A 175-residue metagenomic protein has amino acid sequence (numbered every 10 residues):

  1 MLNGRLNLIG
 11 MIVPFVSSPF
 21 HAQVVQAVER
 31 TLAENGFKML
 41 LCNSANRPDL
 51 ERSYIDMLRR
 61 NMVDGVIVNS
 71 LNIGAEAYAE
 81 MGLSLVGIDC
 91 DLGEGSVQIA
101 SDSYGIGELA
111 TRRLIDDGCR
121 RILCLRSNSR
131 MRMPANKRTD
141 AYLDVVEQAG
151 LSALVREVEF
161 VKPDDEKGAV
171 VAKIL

Functional and structural regions predicted by a protein language model:
M1, A75-Y78, D89: Short secondary-structure boundary/capping segments
M1-Q26, E34-F37, A45, M57-R60: N-terminal helix-turn-helix/winged-helix DNA-binding helices and compositionally similar short basic alpha-helical
N7, D64, C119-I122: Short acidic/polar active-site loop segments enriched in Thr and Asp
V13, S70, R126: Residues that line or immediately flank small-molecule/substrate-binding pockets and catalytic motifs
V16-S17, N46-R47, I73, R130-M131: Glycine-/small-residue-rich active-site loops that bind phosphorylated ligands and cofactors
P19, A75-A77, G95, R132-M133: Glycine/Thr-rich phosphate-binding loops of Rossmann-like dinucleotide-binding domains
R30-A79: Central regulatory/effector-binding core of bacterial HTH transcription factors
R30-N35, S53, R59, L83-G87 (+1 more regions): Bacterial carbohydrate/catabolite-sensing allosteric modules
